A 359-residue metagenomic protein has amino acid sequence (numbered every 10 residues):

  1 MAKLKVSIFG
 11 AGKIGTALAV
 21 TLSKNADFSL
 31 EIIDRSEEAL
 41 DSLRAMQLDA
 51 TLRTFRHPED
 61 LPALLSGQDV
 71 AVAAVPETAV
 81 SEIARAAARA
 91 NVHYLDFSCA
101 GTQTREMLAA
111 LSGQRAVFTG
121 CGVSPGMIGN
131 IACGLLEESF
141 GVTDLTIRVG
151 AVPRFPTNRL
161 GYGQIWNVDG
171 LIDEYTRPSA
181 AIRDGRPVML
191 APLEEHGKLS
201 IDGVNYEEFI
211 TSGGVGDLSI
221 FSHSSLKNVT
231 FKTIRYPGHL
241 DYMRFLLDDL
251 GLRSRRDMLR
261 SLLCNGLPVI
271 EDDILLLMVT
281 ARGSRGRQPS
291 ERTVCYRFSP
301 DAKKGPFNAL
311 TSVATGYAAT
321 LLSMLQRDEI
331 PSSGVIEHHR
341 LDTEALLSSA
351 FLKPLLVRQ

Functional and structural regions predicted by a protein language model:
V6-G10: Conserved N-terminal Rossmann-fold NAD(P)-binding element of oxidoreductases
I14: Hydrophobic/small residue at the entry helix of a nucleotide-binding pocket
S29-E31: Short beta-strand element of Class I
S36-A39, G101: Helix N-cap at the beta1-alpha1 junction of Rossmann-like dinucleotide-binding domains, i.e., the first residues
Q47-P58: Rossmann-fold cofactor-recognition segment
V70-A86, G101-Q103: Beta-loop-alpha module in the N-terminal Rossmann-like domain of NAD(P)-dependent dehydrogenases, especially those
F97-F118: Rossmann-fold NAD(P)-binding glycine/threonine-rich loop
E138-Q359: C-terminal catalytic/substrate-binding lobe primarily of soluble NAD(P)-dependent oxidoreductases
